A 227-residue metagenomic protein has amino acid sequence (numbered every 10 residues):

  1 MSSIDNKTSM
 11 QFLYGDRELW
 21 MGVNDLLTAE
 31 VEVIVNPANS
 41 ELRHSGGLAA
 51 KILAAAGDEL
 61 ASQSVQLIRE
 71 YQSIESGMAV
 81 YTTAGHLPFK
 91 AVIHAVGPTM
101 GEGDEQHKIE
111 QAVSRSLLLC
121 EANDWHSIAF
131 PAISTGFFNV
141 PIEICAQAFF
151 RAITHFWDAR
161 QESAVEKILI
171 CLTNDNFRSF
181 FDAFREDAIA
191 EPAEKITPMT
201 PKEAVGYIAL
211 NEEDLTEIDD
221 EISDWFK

Functional and structural regions predicted by a protein language model:
S2-C120: Glycine-/small-residue-enriched capping loops at alpha/beta junctions
P98-F226: Phosphate/ribose-phosphate-bearing ligand recognition and processing surfaces, centered on ADP-ribose/NAD(+/P+) systems
